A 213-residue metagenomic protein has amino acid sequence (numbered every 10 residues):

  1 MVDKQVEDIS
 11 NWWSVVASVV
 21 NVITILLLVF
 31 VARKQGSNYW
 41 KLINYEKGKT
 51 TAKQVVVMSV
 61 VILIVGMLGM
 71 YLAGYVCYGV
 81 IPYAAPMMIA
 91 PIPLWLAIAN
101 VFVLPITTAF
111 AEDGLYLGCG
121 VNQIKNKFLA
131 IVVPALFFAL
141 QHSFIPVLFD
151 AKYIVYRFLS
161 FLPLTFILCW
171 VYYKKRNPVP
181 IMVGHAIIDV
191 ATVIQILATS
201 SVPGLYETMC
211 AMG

Functional and structural regions predicted by a protein language model:
M1, N21, M58-G66, I131-F137: Alpha-helical transmembrane segments
M1-V2, R176: N-terminal signal-anchor transmembrane alpha-helix
D3-S14, N38-T108, S201-G213: Juxtamembrane helix-loop-helix connectors linking adjacent transmembrane helices in multi-pass membrane enzymes
S10-K34: Functionally critical transmembrane alpha-helices in membrane proteins and complexes, commonly lining
I25-R33, G66, M70, G74 (+2 more regions): Structural signal for membrane-spanning alpha-helices in multi-pass inner-membrane proteins, emphasizing helix cores
V29-Y39, V171-K175: Structural signal for the C-terminal ends of transmembrane alpha-helices and the immediately following loop
K34, Y75, G79-V80, Q123 (+2 more regions): Alpha-helical structural context
L94-G213: Transmembrane helix-loop-helix hairpins at the membrane interface of multi-pass integral membrane proteins
